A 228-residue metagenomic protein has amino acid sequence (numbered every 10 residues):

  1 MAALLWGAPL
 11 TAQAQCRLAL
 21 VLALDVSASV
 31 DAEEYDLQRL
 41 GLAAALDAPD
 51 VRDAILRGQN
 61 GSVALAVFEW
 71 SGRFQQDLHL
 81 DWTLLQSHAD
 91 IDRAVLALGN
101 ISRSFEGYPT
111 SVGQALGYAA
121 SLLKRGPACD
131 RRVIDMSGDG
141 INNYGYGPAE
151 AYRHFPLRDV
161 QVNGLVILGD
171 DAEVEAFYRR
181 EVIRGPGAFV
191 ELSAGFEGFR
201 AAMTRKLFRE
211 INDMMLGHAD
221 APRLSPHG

Functional and structural regions predicted by a protein language model:
M1-A8: Bacterial N-terminal signal peptides
Q15-D81, I134-S137, N163: Von Willebrand factor
A23-E33, L65, D81-L84, L98-P109 (+4 more regions): Second-shell loop/turn segments in exported
I55, G140-E181: VWA/integrin I-like adhesion module and closely mimicked acidic/polar interface patches used
G58-L98, V174-E181: Short beta-strand-loop
D77, L85, A89-R132, G164-V174 (+2 more regions): Von Willebrand factor
E106-L157, F208, G228: Exposed acidic/Ser/Thr-rich ligand/metal-binding surfaces
A172-G217: Von Willebrand factor A/integrin I-like adhesion domains
